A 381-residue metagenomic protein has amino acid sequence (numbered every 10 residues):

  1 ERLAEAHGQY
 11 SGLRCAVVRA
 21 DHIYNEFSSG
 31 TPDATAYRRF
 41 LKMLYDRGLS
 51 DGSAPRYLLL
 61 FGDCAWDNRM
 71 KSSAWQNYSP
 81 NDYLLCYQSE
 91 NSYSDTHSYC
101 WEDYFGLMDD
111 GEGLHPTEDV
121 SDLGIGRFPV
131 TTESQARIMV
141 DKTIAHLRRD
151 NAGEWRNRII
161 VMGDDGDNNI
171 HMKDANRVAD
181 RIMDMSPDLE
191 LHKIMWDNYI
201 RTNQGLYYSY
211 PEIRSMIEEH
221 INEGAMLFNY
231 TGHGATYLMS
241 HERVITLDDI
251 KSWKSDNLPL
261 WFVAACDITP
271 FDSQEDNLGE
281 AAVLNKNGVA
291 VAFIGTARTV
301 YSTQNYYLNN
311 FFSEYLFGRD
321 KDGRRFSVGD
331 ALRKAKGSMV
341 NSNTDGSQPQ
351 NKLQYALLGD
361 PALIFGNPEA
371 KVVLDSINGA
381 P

Functional and structural regions predicted by a protein language model:
E1-P381: Cysteine-dependent hydrolase recognition
